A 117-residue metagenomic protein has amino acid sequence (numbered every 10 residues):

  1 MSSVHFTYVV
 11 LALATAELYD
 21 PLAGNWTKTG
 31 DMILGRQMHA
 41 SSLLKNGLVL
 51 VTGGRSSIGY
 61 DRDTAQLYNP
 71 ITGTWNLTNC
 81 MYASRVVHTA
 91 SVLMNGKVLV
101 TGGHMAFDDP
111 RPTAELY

Functional and structural regions predicted by a protein language model:
M1-Y117: Kelch-like beta-propeller repeat domains
